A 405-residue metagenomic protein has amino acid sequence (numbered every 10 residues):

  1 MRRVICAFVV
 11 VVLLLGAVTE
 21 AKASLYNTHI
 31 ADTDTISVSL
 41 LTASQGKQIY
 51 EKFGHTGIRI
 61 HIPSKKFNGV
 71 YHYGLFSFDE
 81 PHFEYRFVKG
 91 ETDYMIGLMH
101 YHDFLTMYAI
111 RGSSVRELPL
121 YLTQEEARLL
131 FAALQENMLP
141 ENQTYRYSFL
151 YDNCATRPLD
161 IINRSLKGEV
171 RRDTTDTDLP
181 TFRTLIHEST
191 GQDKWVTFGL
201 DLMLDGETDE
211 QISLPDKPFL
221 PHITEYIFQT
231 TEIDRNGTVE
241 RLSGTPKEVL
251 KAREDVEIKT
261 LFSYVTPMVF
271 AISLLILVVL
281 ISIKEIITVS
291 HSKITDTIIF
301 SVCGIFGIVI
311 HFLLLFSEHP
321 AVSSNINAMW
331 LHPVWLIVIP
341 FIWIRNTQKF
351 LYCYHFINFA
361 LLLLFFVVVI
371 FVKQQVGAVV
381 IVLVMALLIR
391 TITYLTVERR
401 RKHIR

Functional and structural regions predicted by a protein language model:
M1-A7: Positively charged n-region of N-terminal signal peptides that target proteins for export
A7-G16: Bacterial N-terminal signal peptides
A21-L25: Boundary at the C-terminal end of the N-terminal hydrophobic targeting segment
D34-S113: Glycine-rich catalytic cores of cysteine/serine-nucleophile enzymes that process amide/ester linkages in cell-envelope
F104-P180, V382, A386: Active-site nucleophile-His-acid catalytic modules used for acyl/amide transfer and hydrolysis across diverse enzymes
L150-H222: Soluble non-transmembrane domains of integral membrane proteins
T231-P320: Core alpha-helical transmembrane segments of integral membrane proteins
V279-I286, K293, S301-R405: Generic detector of multi-pass transmembrane helix bundles and their immediately adjacent loops in polytopic membrane
